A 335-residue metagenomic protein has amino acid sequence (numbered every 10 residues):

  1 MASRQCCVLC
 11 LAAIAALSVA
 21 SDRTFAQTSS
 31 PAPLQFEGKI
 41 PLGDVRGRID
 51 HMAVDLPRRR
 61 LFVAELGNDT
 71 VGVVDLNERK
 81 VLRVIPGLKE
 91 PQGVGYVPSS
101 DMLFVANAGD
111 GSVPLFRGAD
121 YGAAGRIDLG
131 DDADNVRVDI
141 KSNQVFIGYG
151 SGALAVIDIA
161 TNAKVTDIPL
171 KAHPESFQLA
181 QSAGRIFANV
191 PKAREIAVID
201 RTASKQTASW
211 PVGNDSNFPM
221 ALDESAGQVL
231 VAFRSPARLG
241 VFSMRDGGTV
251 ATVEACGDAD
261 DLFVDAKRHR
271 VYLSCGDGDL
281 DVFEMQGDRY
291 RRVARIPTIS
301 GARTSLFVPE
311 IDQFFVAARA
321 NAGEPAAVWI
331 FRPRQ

Functional and structural regions predicted by a protein language model:
M1-R4: N-terminal secretory signal peptides that target proteins for export/translocation
V8-S18: Bacterial N-terminal signal peptides
D22-Q335: Predominantly soluble domains enriched in secretory-pathway, periplasmic, or organellar proteins
